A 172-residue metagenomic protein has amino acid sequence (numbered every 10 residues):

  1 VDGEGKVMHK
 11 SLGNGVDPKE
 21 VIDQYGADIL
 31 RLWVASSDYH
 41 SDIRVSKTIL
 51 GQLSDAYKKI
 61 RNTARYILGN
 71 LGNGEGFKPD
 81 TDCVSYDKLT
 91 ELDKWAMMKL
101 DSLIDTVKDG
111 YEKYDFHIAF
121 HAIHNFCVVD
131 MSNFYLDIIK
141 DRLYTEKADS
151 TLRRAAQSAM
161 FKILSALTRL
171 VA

Functional and structural regions predicted by a protein language model:
V1-A172: Long, charged, mostly alpha-helical binding arms that flank functional sites
